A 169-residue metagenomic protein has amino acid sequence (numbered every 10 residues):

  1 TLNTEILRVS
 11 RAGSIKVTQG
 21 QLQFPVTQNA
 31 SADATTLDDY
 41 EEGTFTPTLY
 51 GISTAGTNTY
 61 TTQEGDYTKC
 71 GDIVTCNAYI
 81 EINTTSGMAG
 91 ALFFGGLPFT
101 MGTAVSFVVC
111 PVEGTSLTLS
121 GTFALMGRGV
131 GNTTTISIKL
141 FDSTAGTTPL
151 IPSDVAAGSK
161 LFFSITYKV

Functional and structural regions predicted by a protein language model:
T1-D39, S86-M88, D142-T144, S153: Trimeric beta-solenoid/beta-helix "fiber body" segments of extracellular/virion adhesins and depolymerases
V9, L37, V74-C76, L97 (+1 more regions): Extracellular/surface recognition and adhesion modules
V9, V17, K69, V130-G131: Generic beta-strand structural signal
G13, G20, D72, N132-T134: Beta-strand-connecting loop/turn residues
Q28-T36, T44-C70, Y79-T103, L119 (+1 more regions): Surface-exposed ligand/attachment interfaces on beta-rich extracellular proteins
F99-F141: Extracellular attachment/recognition segments
A157-V169: Short, structured beta-strand segments at or near domain termini in extracellular proteins/domains
